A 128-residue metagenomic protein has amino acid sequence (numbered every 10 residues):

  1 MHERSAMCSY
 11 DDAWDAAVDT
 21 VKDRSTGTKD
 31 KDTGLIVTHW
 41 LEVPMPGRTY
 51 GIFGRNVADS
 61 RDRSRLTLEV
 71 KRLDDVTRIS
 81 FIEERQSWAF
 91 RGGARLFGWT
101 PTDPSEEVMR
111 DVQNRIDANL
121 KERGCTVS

Functional and structural regions predicted by a protein language model:
M1-S128: Ser/Thr-rich, low-complexity intrinsically disordered terminal regions
